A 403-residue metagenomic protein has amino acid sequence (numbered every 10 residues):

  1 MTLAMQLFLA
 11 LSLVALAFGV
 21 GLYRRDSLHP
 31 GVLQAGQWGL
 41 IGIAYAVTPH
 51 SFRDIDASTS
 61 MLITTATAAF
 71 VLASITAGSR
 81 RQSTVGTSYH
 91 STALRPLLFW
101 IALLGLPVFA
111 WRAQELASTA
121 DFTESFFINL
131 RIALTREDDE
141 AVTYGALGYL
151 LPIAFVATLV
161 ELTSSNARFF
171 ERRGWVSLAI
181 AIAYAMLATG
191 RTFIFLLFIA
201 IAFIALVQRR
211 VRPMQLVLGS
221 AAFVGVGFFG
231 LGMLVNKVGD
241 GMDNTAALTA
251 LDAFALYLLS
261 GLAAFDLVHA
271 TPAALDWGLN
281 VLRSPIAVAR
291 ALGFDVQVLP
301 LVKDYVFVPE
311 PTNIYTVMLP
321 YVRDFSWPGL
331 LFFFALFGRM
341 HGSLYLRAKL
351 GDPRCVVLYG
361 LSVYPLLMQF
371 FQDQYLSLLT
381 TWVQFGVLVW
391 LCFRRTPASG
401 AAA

Functional and structural regions predicted by a protein language model:
M1-W175, P213-M214, L336, H341-K349 (+1 more regions): Membrane-anchoring hydrophobic segments
G39, G105, L178, L197 (+4 more regions): Alpha-helical transmembrane spans of integral membrane proteins, capturing the lipid-embedded, hydrophobic core of TM
M61-T64, A167-T249: Hydrophobic alpha-helical segments of polytopic membrane proteins
L94-L98, L218-A222, A273: Interfacial segments of alpha-helical transmembrane regions
N129-Y144, F228-G342: Small-residue-enriched transmembrane helix-hairpin modules in multi-pass membrane proteins
I180-A188, F193-I194, A200-A202, M318-L346: Active-site beta-strand/loop microenvironment that shapes enzyme catalytic pockets
R191, E310-P311, A401-A402: Short helix-coil transition sites and intra-membrane helix breaks within transmembrane domains of multi-pass
